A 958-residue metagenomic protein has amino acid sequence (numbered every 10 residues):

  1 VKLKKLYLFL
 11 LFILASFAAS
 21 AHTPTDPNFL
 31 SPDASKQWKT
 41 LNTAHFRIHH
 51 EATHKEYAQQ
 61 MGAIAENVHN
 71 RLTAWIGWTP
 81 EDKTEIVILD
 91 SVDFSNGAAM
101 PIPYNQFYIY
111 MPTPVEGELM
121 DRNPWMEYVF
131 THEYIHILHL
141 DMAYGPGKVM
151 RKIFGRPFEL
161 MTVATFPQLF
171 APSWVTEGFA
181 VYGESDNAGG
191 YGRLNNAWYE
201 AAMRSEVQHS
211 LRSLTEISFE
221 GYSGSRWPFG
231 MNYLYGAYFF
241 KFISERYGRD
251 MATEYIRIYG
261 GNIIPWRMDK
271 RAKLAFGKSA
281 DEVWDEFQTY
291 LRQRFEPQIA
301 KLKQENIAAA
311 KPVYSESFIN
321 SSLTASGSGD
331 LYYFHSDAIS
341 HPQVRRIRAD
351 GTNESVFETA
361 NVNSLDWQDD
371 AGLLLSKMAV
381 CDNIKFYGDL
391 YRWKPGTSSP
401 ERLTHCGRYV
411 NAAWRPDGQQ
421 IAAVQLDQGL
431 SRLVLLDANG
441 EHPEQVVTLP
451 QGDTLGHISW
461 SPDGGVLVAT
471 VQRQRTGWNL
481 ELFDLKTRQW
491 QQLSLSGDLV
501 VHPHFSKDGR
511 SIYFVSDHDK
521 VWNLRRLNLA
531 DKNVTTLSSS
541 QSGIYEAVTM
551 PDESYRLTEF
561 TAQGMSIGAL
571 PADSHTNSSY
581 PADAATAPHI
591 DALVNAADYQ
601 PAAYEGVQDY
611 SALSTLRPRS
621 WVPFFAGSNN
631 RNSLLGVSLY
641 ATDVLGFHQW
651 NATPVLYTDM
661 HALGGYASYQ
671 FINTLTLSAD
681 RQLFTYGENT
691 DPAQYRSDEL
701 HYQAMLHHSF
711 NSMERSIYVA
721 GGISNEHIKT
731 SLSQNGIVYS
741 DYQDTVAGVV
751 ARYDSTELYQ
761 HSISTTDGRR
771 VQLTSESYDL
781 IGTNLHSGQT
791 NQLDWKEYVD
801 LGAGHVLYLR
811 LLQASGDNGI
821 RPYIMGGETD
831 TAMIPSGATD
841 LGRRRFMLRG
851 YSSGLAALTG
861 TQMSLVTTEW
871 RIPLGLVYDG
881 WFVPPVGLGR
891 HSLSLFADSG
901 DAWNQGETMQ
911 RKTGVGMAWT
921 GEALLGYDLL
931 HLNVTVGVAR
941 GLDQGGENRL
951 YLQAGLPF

Functional and structural regions predicted by a protein language model:
A21-F166, P172, G189: Juxtacatalytic substrate-recognition/specificity segment
T25-P32, P124-V129, M142-R249, T253 (+1 more regions): Acidic/His/Gly-enriched intrinsically disordered linker/tail segments that often contain short helix/coil "MoRF-like"
F29-L30, Q37-T40, W227-G230, Y255-L374: Beta/coil-rich, acidic/histidine-enriched accessory regions frequently appended to metallopeptidases
R193, A197, S317-N320, F334-V344 (+11 more regions): A flexible loop/linker signature enriched in serine peptidases of the S9 family
A252, C406, A612-T658, L677-D691 (+5 more regions): Transmembrane beta-strand segments that form the barrel wall of outer-membrane beta-barrel proteins
A300, Q304, S322, M565-S566 (+6 more regions): Outer-membrane beta-barrel initiation region
L323-G329, L365-G372, A412-Q420, I458-V466 (+2 more regions): Blade-terminus and WD-like Trp-Asp/Gly-His loop motifs, strongest in beta-propeller folds
L677-F684, T690-P692, I737, Y742-L895 (+3 more regions): C-terminal outer-membrane beta-barrel translocator/porin domains of Gram-negative envelope proteins and their
